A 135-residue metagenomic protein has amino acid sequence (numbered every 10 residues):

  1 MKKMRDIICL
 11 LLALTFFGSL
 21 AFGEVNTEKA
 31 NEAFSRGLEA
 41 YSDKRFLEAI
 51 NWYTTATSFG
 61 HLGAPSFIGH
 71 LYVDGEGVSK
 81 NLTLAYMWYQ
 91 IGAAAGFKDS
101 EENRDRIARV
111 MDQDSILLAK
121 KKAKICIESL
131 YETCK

Functional and structural regions predicted by a protein language model:
C9-S19: Bacterial N-terminal signal peptides
E24-N26, S42-F46, S58-F59, Y72-K80 (+2 more regions): Short coil/turn and helix-start
N26, A30, E101-K135: Terminal, low-structured helical/coil segments at or just beyond the last alpha-helical repeat
N31-S42, P65-D74, D105-A108: Hydrophobic face of amphipathic alpha-helices that form TPR/SEL1-like repeat modules and related alpha-solenoid
A56, L71, G92, I107-V110 (+1 more regions): TPR/TPR-like alpha-solenoid repeats
A64-S66, V78, S100-E102: TPR alpha-solenoid repeat register
